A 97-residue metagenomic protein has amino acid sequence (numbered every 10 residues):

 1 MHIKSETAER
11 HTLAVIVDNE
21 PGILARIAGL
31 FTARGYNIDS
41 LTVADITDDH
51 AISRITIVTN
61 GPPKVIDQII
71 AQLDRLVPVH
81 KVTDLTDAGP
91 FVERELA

Functional and structural regions predicted by a protein language model:
M1-A97: A conserved regulatory-domain signal marking ACT and ACT-like small-molecule sensing domains and adjacent regulatory
